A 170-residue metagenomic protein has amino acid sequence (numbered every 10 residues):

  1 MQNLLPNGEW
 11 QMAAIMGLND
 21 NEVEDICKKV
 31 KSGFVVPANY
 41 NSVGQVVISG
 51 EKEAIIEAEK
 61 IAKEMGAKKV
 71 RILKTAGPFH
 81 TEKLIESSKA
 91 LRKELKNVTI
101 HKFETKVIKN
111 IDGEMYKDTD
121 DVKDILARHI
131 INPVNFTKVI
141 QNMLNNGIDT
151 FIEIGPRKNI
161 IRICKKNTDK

Functional and structural regions predicted by a protein language model:
M1-N132, R162: Alpha/beta catalytic cores of group-transfer enzymes, especially the acyltransferase/condensing modules of polyketide
R128-K170: Flexible, low-complexity segments
